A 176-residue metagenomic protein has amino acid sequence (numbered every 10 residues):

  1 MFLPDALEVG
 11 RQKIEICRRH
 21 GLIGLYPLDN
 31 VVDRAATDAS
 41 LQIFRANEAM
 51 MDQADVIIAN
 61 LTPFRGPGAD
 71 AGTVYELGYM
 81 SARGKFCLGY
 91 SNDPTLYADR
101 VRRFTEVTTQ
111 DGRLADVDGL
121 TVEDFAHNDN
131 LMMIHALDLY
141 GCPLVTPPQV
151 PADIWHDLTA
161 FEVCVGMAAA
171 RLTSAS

Functional and structural regions predicted by a protein language model:
M1-S176: Conserved catalytic or regulatory cores that recognize and/or transform ribose-phosphate-containing ligands
